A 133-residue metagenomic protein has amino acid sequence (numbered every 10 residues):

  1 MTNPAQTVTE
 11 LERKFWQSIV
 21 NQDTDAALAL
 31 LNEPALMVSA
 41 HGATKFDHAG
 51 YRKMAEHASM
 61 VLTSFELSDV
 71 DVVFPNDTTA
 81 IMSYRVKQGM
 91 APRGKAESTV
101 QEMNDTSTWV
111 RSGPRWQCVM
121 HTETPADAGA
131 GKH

Functional and structural regions predicted by a protein language model:
M1-M37, G129-H133: Short, low-complexity N-terminal intrinsically disordered segments enriched in polar/charged residues
A5-Q6, T24-T78, Y84-R85, R93 (+1 more regions): A solvent-exposed, acidic/Ser-Thr-rich amphipathic alpha-helical stretch
F15, G42-T44, T79, E123-P125: Residue-level detector of flexible, active-site-proximal loop/helix-junction positions within diverse enzyme catalytic
L31, V86-Q88, T122-P125: Short beta-strand segments enriched in hydrophobic/aromatic residues within well-folded beta-rich domains
S39, M90, V110-R111: Residue-level signal for short segments within beta-strands and strand-turn junctions of well-structured beta-sheet
S83-K87, T108-V110: Residue-level recognition of well-ordered beta-strand positions that form the cores of beta-sheet-rich folds across
G89-R93, D127-G129: Sequence/structural signature of outer-membrane beta-barrel proteins
E102-G131: Short beta-strand edge/turn micro-motifs at domain boundaries
